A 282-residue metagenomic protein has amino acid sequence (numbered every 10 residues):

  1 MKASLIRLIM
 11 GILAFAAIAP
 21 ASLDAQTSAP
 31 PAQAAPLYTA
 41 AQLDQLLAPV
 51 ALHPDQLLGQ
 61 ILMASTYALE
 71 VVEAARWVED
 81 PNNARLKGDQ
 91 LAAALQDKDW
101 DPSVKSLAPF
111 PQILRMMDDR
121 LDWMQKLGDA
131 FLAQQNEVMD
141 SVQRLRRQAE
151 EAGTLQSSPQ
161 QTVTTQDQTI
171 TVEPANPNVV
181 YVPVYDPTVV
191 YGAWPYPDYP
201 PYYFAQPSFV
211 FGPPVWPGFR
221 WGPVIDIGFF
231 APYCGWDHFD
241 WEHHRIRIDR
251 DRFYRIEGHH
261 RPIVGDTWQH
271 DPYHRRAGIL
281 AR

Functional and structural regions predicted by a protein language model:
M1-I9: Bacterial N-terminal signal peptides that target proteins for export
I9-A19: Bacterial N-terminal signal peptides
P20-A29: Signal peptide processing junction and immediate N-terminal pro/mature segment of secreted/exported proteins
P30-L37: Long, highly charged, low-complexity intrinsically disordered interaction regions that mediate electrostatic DNA/RNA
Q33, A48, R275: Short, flexible active-site loop motifs that bind/organize anionic cofactors or intermediates
L37-Y181, Y185: Folded, non-transmembrane soluble domains that reside on the lumenal/extracytoplasmic side of membranes
E137-R147, E151-R282: Low-complexity, repeat-rich tail regions
